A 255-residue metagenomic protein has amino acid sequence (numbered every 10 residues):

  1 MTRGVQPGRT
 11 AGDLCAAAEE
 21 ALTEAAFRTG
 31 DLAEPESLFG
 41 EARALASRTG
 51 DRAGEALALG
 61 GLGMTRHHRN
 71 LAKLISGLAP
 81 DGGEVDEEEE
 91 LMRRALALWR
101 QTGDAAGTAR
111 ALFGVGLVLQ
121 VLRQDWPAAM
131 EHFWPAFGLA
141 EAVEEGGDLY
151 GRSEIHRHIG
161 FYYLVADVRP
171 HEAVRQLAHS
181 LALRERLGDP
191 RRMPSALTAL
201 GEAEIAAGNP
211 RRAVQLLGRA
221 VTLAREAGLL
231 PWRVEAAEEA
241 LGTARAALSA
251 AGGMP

Functional and structural regions predicted by a protein language model:
M1-G4, P35, E41-A42, E88-A95 (+6 more regions): Tetratricopeptide repeat
T2, G8, F39, A46 (+5 more regions): Eukaryotic all-alpha helical interaction scaffolds
R3, R211-P255: C-terminal non-catalytic interaction modules
R9, L14, E34, G54 (+9 more regions): Structural signature of alpha-solenoid helical repeat junctions
A16-R28, A53-H68, A106-V121, Y150-V165 (+2 more regions): Conserved alpha-helical positions within TPR/SEL1-like repeat arrays
T29, T49, R69, T102 (+6 more regions): Structural motif corresponding to the intra-repeat A-B loop/turn of tetratricopeptide repeats
H68-E90: Short coil/linker segments at helix-helix boundaries
L122, W126-L200, R212: Eukaryotic tandem repeat interaction scaffolds
